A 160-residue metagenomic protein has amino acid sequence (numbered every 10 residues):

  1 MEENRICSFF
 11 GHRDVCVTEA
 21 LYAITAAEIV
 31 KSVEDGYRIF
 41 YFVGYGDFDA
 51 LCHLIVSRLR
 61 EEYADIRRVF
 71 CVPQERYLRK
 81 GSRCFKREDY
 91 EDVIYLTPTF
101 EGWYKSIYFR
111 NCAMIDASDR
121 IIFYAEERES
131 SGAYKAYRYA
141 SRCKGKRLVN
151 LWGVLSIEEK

Functional and structural regions predicted by a protein language model:
M1-E159: Acidic/glycine-enriched connector segments
